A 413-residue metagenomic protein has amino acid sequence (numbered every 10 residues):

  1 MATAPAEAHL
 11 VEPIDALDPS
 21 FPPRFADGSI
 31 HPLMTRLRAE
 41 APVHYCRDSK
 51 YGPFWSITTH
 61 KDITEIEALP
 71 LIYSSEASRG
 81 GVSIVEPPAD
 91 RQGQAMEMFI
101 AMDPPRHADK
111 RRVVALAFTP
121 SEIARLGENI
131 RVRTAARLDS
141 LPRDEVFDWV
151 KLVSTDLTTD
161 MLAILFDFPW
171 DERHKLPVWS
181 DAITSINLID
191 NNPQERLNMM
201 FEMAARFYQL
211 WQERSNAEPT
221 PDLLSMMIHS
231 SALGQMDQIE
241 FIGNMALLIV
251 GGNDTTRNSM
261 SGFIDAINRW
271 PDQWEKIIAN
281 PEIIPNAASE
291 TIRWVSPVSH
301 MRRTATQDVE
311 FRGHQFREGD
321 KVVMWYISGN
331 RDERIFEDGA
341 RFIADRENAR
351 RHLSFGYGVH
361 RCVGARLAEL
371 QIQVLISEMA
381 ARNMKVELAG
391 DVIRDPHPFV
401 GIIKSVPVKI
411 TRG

Functional and structural regions predicted by a protein language model:
M1-G413: Cytochrome P450
